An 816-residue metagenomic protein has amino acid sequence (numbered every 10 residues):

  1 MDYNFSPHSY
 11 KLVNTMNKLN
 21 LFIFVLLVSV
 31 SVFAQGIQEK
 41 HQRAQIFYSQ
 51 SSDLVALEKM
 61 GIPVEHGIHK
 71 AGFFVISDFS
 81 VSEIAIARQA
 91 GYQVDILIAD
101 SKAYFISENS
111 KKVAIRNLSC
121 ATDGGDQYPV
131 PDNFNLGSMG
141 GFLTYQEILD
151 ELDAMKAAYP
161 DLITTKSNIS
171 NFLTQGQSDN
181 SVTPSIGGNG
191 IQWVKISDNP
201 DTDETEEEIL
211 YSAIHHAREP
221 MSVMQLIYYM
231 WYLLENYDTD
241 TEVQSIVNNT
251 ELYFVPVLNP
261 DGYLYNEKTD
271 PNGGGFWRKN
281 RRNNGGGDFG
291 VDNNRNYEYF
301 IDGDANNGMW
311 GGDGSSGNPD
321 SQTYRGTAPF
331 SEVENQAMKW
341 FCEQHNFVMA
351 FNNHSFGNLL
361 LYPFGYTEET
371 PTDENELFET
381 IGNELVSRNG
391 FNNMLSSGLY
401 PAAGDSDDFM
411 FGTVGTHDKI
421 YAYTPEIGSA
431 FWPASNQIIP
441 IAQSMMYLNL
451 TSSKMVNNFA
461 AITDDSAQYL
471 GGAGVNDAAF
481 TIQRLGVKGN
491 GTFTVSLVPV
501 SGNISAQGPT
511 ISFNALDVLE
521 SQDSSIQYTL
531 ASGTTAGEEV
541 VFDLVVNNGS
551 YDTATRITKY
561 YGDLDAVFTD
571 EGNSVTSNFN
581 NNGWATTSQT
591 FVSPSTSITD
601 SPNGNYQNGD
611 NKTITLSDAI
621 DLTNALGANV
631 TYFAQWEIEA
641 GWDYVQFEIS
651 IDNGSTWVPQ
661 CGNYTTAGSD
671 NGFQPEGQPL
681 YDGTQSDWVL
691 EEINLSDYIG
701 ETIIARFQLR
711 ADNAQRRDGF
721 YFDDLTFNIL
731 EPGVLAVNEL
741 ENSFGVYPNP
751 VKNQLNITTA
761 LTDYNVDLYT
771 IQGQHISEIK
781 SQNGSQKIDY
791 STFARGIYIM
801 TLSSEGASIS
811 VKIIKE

Functional and structural regions predicted by a protein language model:
M1-T15, F24-V25, F33-A34, N738-Y747 (+1 more regions): C-terminal outer-membrane/trafficking sorting elements
E219, G572, L622-E637, V645 (+2 more regions): Extracellular beta-strand-rich recognition modules
N272-V475, G491, A506: Metallocarboxypeptidase
F459-G471, L564-T576, N728-Y747, Y764: Residue-level detector of functionally pivotal "anchor" positions at catalytic/ligand-binding pockets or at interdomain
S505-T534: Intrinsically disordered, low-complexity Pro/Gly/Ser/Thr-rich segments with frequent PxxP/GP/PP motifs and embedded
T529-L564: Terminal connector regions
D565-K612, A640, Q660-L690: Extracellular glycan-recognition surfaces and repeat-rich motifs
W642-Y644, A711-L730: Extracellular carbohydrate recognition
